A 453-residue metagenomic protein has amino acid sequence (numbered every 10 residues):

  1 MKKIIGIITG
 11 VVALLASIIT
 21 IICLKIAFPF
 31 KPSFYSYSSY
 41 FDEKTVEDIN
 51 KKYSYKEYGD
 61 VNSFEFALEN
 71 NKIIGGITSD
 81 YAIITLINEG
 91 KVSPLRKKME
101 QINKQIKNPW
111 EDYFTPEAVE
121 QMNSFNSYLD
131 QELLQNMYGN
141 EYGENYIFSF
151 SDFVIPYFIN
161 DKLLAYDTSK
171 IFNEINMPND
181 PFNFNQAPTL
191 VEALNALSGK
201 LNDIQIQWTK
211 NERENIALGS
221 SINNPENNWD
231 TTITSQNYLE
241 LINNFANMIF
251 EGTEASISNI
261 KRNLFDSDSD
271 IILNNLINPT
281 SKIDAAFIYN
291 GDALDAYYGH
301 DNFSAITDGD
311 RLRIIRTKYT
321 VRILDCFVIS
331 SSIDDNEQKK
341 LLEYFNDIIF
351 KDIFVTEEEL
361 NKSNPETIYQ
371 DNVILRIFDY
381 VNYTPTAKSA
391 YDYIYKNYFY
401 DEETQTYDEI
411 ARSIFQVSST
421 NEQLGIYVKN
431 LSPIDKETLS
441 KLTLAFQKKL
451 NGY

Functional and structural regions predicted by a protein language model:
K2-I8, S331-Y453: Extracellular/periplasmic juxtamembrane helices and adjacent flexible linkers that interface with membrane partners
G6, I22-P116, L273-N274: Early extracytoplasmic/lumenal segment of secretory-pathway proteins
I8-C23: Hydrophobic membrane-insertion alpha-helices, especially the h-region of bacterial N-terminal signal peptides
S39-F41, N62, Y81-T85, K162 (+5 more regions): Solvent-exposed loop/turn segments at secondary-structure junctions within structured extracellular/periplasmic domains
K72-G75, D80, V92-N183, P188-T189 (+1 more regions): A structural signal for short loop-to-beta-strand junctions that line the ligand-binding cleft of periplasmic/secreted
A82, A193-D203, Q207-R313: Ligand-binding pocket segment of bilobal, Venus flytrap-like solute-binding proteins
N108-Y146, N179-F182, D230, N247 (+4 more regions): Surface-exposed intrinsically disordered loops and tails
N160-L163, I323-F327: Small-molecule pocket liners
